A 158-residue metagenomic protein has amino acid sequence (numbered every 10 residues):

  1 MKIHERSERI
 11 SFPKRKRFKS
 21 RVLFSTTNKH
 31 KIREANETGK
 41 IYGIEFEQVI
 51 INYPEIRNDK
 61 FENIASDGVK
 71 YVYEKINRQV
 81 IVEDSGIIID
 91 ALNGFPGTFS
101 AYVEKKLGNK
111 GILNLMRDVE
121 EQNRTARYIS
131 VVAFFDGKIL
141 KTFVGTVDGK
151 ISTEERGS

Functional and structural regions predicted by a protein language model:
R9-L23, H30-S158: Anionic-ligand binding patches
